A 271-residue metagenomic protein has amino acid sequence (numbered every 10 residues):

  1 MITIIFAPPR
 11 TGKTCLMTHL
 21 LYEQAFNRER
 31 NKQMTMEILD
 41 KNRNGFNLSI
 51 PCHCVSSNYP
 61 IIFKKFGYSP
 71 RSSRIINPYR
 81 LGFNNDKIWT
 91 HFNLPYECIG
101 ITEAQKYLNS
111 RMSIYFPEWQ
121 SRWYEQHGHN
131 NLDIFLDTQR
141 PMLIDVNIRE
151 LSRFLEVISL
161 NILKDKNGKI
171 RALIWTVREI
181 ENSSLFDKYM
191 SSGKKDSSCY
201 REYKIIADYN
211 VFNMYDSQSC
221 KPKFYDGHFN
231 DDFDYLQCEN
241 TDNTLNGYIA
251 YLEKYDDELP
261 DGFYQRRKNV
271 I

Functional and structural regions predicted by a protein language model:
M1-K32: Glycine-rich P-loop/Walker A and Walker A-like loops and their local beta1-loop-alpha1 context in P-loop NTPases
E23-C54: Post-Walker A helix-loop "phosphate-sensing" segment adjacent to the P-loop in P-loop NTPases
C52-H53, P95-C98, H129-L136: Loop/turn-to-beta-strand initiation segments
S57-F63, R140-P141: Short, polar loop motifs at secondary-structure junctions
K64-N93: Short glycine-rich substrate-engagement loop in P-loop NTPases that contacts/grips substrate
N85-N93, G100-S113: P-loop NTPase motor-domain active sites and their immediate coupling elements
A104-S191: Replace "adjacent to P-loop NTPase cores in ATP/GTP-dependent enzymes" with "adjacent to NTP-binding cores
R171-I271: Conserved P-loop NTPase motor module
